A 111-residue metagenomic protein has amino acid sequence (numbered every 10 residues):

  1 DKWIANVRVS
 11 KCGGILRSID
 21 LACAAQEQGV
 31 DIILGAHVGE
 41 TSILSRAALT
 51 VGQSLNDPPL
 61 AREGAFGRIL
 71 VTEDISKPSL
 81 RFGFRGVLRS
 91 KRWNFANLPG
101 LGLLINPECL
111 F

Functional and structural regions predicted by a protein language model:
D1-A47, E73: Catalytic core of soluble alpha/beta enzymes
H37-F111: Flexible C-terminal active-site loop/helix
